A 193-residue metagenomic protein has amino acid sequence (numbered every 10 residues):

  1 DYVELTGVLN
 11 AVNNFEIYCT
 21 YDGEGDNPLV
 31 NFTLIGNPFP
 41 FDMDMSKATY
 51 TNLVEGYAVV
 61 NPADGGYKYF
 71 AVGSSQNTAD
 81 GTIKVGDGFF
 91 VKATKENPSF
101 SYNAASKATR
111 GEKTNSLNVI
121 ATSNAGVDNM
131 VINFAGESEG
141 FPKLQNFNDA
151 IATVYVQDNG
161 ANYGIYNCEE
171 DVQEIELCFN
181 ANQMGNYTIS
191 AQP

Functional and structural regions predicted by a protein language model:
Y2-P193: Compositionally biased Ser/Thr/Gly- and acidic/asparagine-rich, proline-interspersed low-complexity stretches
